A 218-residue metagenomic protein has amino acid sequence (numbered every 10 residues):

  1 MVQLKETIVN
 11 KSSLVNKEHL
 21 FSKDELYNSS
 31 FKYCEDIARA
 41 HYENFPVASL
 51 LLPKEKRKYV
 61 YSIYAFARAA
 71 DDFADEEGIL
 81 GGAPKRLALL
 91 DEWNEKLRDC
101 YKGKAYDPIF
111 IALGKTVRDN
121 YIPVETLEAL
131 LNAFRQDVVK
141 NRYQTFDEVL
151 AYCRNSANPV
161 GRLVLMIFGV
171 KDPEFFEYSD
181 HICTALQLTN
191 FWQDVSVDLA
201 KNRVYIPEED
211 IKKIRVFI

Functional and structural regions predicted by a protein language model:
M1-I218: Acidic catalytic motifs of isoprenoid enzymes
